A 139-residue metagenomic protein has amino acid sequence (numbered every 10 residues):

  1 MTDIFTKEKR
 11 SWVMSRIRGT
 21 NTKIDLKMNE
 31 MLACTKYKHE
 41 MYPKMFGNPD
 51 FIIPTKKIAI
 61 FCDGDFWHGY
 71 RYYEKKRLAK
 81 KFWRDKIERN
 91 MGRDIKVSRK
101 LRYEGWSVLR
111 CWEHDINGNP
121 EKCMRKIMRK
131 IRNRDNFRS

Functional and structural regions predicted by a protein language model:
M1-R110, H114-S139: Nucleic-acid endo/exonuclease domains
